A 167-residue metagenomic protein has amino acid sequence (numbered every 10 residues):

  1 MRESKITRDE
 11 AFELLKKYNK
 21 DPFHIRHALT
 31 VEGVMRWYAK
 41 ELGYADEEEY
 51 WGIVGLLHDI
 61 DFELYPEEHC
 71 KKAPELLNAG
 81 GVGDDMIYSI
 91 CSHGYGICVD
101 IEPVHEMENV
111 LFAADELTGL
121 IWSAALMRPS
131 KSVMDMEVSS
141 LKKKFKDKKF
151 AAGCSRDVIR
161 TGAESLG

Functional and structural regions predicted by a protein language model:
M1-Y65: Acidic/His-rich, divalent-metal-binding segments that scaffold phosphate/diphosphate chemistry
D9-K16, I87, C91, E108 (+2 more regions): Generic detector of well-ordered alpha-helical segments enriched in charged/polar residues, highlighting helical
E10, L14, V34, K72-A73 (+3 more regions): A general alpha-helix detector
Y44-F150: Divalent metal-dependent catalytic cores for phosphoryl transfer on phosphate-bearing substrates
S139-G167: Hydrophobic secondary-structure block in the mid-to-C-terminal portion of proteins
